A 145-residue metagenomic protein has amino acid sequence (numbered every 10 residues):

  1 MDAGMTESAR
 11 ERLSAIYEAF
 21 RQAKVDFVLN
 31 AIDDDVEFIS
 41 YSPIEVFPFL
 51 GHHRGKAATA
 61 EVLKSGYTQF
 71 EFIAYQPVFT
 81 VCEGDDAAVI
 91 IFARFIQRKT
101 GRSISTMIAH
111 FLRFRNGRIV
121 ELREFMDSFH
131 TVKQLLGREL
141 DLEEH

Functional and structural regions predicted by a protein language model:
M1-D34, L140-H145: Short, low-complexity N-terminal intrinsically disordered segments enriched in polar/charged residues
D2, F20-N30, H52-R54, E71-Y75 (+1 more regions): Phosphate-binding glycine-rich loops and adjacent basic patches that engage nucleotide phosphates, nucleic-acid
D2-S8, Y67-H145: A beta-strand edge to alpha-helix "cap/lid" segment located at domain peripheries
T6, R21, V25, K56-L63 (+1 more regions): A structural signal for well-ordered alpha-helical scaffolds and beta->alpha junctions
E11, A15, N30, E61 (+2 more regions): Charged/polar, solvent-exposed surface patches and flexible loops
L13-I16, V28-L29, V36, G55 (+4 more regions): Hydrophobic pocket/interface hotspot
S14-K24, V46-L50, G66-Q69, I90-F92: Short, mixed-charge, low-aromatic patches
D33-G84: A solvent-exposed, acidic/Ser-Thr-rich amphipathic alpha-helical stretch
